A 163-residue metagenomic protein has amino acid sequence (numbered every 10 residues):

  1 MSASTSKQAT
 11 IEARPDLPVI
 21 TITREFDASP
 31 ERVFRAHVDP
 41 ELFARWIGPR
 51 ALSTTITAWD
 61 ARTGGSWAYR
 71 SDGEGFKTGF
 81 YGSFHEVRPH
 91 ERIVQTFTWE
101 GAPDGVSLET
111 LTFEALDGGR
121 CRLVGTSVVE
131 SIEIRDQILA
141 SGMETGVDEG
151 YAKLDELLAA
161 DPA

Functional and structural regions predicted by a protein language model:
M1-S53: Hydrophobic ligand-binding cavity/cleft-lining segments
L17-T23, P30, T54, S66 (+4 more regions): Intrinsic-disorder/low-complexity, polar/charged segments enriched in Ser/Thr/Lys/Arg/Asp/Glu/Gln
V19, V94-D148: Beta-strand/loop substructures that line and gate deep hydrophobic ligand-binding cavities in soluble
T21-I22, E41-G79, P162: Short beta-edge strand/loop motif at the mouth of beta-sheet-based domains
T23-R24, I56-W59, F80-E86, F97-T98 (+1 more regions): Hydrophobic/aromatic beta-strand elements that line small-molecule binding cavities or substrate pockets in beta-rich
P30-E31, R62, H85-E91, T112-R122: A short, structured loop/turn motif at beta-sheet edges
V33, F43, W67, F84 (+4 more regions): Hydrophobic pocket/interface hotspot
E156-A163: Generic C-terminal helix-cap and adjacent flexible tail
